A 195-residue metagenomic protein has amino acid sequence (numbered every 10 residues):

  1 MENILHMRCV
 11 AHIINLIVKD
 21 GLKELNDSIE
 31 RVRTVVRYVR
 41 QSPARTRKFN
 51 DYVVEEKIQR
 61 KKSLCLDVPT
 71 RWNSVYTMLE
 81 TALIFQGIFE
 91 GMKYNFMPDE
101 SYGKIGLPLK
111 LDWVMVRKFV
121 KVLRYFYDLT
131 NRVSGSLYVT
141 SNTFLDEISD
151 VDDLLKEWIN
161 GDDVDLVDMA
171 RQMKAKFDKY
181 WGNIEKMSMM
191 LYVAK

Functional and structural regions predicted by a protein language model:
M1-E80, Q86: Histidine/cysteine- and/or acidic
R60, F89-K195: Extended, C-terminal/distal alpha-helical "rod" segments
